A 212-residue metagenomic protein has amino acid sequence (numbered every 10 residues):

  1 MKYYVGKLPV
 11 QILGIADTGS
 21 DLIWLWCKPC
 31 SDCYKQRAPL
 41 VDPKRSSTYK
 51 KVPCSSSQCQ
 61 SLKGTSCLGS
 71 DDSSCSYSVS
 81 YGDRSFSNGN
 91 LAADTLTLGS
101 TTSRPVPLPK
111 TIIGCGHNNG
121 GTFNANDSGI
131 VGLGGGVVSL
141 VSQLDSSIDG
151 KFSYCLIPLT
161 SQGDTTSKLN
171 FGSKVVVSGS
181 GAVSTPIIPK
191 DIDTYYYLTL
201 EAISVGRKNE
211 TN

Functional and structural regions predicted by a protein language model:
M1-T111, C115-N119, N124: Signature of the N-terminal lobe/flap region of pepsin-like aspartyl proteases
M1-V10, E201-N212: A short acidic-Thr-Gly-centered motif at the start of a beta-strand
Q11, Q36, Q58-Q60, Q143 (+3 more regions): Residue-identity detector for glutamine
G14-I15, W26, L140, K151 (+2 more regions): Extracellular/luminal ectodomains of secreted and membrane glycoproteins with large N-terminal domains
P53, P158, L200-E201: Generic alpha-helical secondary structure signal
S78, Y197-S204: Ser/Thr- (and often Asn-) enriched beta-sheet segments in non-cytosolic proteins
S80-Y195: Glycine-rich flap/beta-hairpin and adjacent strands of clan AA aspartyl proteases
